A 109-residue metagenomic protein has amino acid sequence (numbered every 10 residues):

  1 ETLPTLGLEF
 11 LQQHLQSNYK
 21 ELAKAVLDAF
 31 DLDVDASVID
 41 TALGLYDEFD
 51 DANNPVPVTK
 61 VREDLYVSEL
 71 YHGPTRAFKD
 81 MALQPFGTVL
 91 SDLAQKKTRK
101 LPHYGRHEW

Functional and structural regions predicted by a protein language model:
E1-W109: PLP-dependent amino-acid enzyme catalytic core
